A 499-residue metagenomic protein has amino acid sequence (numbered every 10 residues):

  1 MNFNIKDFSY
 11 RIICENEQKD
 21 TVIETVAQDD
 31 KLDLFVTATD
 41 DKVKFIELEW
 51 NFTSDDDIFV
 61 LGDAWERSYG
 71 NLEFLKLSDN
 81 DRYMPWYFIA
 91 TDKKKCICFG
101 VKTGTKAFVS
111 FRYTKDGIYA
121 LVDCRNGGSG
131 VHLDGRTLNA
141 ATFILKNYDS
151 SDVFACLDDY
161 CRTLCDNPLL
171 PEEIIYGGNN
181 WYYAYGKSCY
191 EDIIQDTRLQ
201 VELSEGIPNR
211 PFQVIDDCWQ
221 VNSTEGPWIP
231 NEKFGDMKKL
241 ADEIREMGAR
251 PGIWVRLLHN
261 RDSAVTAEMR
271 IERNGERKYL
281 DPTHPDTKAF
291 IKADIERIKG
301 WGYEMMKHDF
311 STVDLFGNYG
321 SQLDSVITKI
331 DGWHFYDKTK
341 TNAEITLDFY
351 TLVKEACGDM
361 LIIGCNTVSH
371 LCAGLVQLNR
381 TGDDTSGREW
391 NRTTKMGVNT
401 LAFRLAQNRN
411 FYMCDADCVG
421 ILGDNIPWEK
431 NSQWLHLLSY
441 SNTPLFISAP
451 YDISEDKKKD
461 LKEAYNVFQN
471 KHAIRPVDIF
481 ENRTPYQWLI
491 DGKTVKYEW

Functional and structural regions predicted by a protein language model:
M1-P211, M305: Carbohydrate-recognition beta-sandwich/jelly-roll modules in extracellular/periplasmic carbohydrate-active proteins
L61-A64, P208-D217, R392, A473-T484: A generic structural motif
W86-Y87, I207-I421, K430: Aromatic- and carboxylate-enriched substrate-binding clefts and catalytic-loop regions of carbohydrate-active enzymes
R125, G130, D134-A141, N179 (+1 more regions): Active-site-proximal substrate-binding groove within the catalytic cores of carbohydrate-active enzymes
W181-Y183, C218, D424: Short strand-loop junctions, especially beta-strand C-caps/beta-turns that link beta-sheets to coils or alpha-helices
Y182-A184, L257, T443: Residue-level signal for short, function-critical loop segments
G186-K187, S223, S448-P450: Short helix/loop capping segments that flank catalytic or ligand/cofactor-binding pockets
L199, G206, Q220, N260 (+1 more regions): Glycine-rich, acidic and aromatic/proline-enriched surface loops and short helix-turn segments that act as binding
